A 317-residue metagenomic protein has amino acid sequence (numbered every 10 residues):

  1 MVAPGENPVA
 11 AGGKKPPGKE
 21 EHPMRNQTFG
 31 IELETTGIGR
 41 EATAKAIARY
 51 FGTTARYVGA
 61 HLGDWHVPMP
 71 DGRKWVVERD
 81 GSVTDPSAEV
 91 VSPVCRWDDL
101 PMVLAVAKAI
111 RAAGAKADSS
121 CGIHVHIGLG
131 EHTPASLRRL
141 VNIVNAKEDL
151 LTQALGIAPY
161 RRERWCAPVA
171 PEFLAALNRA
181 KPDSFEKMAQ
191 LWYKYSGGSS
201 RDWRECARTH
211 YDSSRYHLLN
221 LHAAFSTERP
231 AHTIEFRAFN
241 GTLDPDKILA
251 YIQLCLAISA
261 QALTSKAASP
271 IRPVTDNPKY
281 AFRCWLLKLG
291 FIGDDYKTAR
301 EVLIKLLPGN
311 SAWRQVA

Functional and structural regions predicted by a protein language model:
K15-A117, G130-A317: C-terminal accessory/tail domains of diverse enzymes
S119-I123, I127: Short, conserved phosphate-binding/catalytic loop or strand-edge motifs used in phosphoryl-/nucleotidyl-transfer
